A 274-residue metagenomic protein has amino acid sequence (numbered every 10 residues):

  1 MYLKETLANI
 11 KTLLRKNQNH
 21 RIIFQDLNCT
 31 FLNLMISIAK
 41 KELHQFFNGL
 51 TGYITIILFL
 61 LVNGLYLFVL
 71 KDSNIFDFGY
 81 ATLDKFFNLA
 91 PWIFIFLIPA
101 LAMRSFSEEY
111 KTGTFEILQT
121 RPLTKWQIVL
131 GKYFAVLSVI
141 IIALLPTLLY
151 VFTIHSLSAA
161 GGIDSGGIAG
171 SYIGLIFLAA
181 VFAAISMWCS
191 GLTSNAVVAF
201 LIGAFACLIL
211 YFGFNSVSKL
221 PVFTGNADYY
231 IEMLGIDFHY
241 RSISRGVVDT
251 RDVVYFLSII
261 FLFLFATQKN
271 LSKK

Functional and structural regions predicted by a protein language model:
F31-I54: Aromatic- and glycine-rich beta-strand/loop motifs that create alpha-glucan
V62, V139, A143, T147 (+5 more regions): Alpha-helical transmembrane segments of multipass membrane proteins
L65-F68, N74-I93, A135-V197: Secretory targeting signals
D72-D84, A199-N270: Terminal transmembrane helical anchor/hairpin motif
F86-E108: Long, hydrophobic alpha-helical segments
L101-Q119, Y133: Transmembrane helix boundary and interhelical loop/hinge segments in multi-pass membrane proteins
K125-V136: Membrane-interface alpha-helices at helix entry/exit sites of multi-pass transporters
